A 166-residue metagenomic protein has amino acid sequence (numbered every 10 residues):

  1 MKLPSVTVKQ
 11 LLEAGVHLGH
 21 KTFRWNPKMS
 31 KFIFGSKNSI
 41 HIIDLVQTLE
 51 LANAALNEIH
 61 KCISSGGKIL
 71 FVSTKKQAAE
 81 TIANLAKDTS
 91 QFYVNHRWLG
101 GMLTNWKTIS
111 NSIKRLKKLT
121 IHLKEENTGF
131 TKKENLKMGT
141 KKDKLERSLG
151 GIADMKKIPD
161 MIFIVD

Functional and structural regions predicted by a protein language model:
K2-K68, T74-H122, N135, D143 (+1 more regions): N-terminal cationic and glycine-rich segments that engage phosphates or anionic surfaces
V72, F163-D166: P-loop/Walker A NTP-binding module and the surrounding RecA-like catalytic core of P-loop NTPases
E125-K141: Long, charged, helix-rich clamp/arm modules that form nucleic acid-engaging surfaces of large nucleic-acid-processing
E126-T128, L149-A153: Short helix-to-loop capping/linker segments positioned immediately adjacent to catalytic or ligand/cofactor-binding
K142-L149: Short gly/ser/thr-rich secondary-structure transition/capping motifs
